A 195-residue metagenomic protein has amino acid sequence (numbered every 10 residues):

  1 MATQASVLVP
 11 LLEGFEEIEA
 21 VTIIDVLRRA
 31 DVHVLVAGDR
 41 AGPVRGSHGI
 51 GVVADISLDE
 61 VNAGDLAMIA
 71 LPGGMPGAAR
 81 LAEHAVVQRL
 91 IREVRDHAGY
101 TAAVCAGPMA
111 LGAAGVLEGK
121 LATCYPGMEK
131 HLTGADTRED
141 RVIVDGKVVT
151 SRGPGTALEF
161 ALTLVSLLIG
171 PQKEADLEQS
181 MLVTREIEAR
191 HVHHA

Functional and structural regions predicted by a protein language model:
A2-P10, F15, R28-D39, D55-S57 (+1 more regions): Active-site-adjacent pocket-lining segments in enzyme domains
E19-R29: Short, solvent-exposed amphipathic alpha-helices that sit in or adjacent to ligand/effector-binding or catalytic
V36-H48: Membrane-interfacial amphipathic helices and adjacent loop/beta segments that form the lipid-substrate binding surface
H48-I56: Short gly/ser/thr-rich secondary-structure transition/capping motifs
